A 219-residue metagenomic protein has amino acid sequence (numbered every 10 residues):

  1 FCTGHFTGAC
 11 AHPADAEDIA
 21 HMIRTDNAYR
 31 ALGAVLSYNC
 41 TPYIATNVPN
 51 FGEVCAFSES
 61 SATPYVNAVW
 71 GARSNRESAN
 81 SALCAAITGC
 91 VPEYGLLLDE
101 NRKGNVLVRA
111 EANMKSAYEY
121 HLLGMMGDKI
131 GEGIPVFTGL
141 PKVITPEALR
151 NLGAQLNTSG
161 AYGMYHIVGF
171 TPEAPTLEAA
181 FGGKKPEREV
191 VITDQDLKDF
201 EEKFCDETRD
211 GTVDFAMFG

Functional and structural regions predicted by a protein language model:
F1-F218: Non-transmembrane, aqueous-exposed alpha-helical and coiled segments at domain scale
